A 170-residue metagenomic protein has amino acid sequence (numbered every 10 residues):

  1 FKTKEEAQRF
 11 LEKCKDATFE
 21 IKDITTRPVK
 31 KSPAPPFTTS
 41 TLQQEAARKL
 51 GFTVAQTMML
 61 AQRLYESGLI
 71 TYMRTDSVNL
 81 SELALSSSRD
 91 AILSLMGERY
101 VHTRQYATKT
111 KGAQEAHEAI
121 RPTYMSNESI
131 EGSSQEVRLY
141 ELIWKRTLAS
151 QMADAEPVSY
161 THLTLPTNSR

Functional and structural regions predicted by a protein language model:
F1-L163, R170: Core catalytic DNA strand-manipulation module of type IA topoisomerases
